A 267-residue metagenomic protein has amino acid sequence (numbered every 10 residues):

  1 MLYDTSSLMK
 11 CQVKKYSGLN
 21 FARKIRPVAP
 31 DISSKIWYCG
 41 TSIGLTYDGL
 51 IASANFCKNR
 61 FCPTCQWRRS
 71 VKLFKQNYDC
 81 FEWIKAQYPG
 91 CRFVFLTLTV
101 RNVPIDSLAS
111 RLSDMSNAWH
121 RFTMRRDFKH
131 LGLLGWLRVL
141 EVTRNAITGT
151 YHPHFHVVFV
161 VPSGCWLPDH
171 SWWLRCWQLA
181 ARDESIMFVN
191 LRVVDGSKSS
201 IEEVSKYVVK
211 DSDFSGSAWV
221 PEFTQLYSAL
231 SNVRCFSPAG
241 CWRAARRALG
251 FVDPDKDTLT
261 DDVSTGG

Functional and structural regions predicted by a protein language model:
M1-Y151, V161-G267: Right-hand nucleic-acid polymerase module
V157: Cys/His-coordinated zinc-finger cores
